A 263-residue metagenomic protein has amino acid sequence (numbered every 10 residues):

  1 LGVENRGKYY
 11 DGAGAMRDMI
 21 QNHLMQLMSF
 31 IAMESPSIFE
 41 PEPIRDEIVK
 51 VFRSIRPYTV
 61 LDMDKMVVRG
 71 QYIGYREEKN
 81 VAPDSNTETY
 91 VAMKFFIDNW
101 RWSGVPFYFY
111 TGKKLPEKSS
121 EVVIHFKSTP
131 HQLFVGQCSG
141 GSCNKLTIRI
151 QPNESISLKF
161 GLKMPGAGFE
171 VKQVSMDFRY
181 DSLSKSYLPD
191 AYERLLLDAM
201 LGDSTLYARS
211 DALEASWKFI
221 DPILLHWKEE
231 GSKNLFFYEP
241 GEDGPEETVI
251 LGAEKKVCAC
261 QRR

Functional and structural regions predicted by a protein language model:
L1-R263: Secretory/organelle targeting and membrane-embedding segments
